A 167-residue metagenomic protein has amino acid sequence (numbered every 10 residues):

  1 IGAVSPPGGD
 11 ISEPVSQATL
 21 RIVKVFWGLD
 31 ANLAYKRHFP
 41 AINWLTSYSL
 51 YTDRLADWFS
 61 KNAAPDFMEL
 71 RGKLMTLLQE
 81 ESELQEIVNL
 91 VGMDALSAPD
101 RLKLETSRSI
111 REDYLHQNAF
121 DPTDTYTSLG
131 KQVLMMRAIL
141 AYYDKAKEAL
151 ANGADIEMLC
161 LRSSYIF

Functional and structural regions predicted by a protein language model:
I1-Y165: P-loop NTPase catalytic core
